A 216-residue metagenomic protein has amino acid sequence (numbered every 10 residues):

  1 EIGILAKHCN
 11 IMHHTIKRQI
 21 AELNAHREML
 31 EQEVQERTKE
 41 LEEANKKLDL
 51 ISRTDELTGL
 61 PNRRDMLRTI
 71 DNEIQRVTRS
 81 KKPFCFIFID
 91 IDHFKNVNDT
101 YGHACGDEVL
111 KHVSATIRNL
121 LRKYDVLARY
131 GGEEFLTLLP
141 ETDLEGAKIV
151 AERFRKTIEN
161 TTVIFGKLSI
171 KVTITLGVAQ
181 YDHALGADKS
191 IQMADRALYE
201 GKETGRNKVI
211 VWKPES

Functional and structural regions predicted by a protein language model:
E1-M29, E33-E36: Amphipathic coiled-coil signaling helices used for dimeric signal transmission
E28-E31, Q35, E43-P61, Q75: Amphipathic HAMP/coiled-coil signal-transducing linker helices that couple sensory inputs to cytosolic output domains
D49-R68, I89-H103, K111: Conserved nucleotide-binding and Mg2+-coordinating catalytic segments in signaling enzymes
L67-Y101, I117, A128: Active-site-proximal structural segments of metal-dependent nucleotidyl cyclase/transferase enzymes
T69, C105-V126, E134, P140 (+2 more regions): Active-site-proximal alpha-helical element of nucleotidyl cyclase-like catalytic domains and analogous helices
R76, N119-Y124, K156-L168, L198-E200: Short catalytic/binding micro-motifs of nucleotide second-messenger systems
V126-R129, I170: A short pre-motif secondary-structure segment
L144, K148, Q180-S216: Catalytic-core segments of nucleotide cyclases and related cyclic-nucleotide turnover enzymes
